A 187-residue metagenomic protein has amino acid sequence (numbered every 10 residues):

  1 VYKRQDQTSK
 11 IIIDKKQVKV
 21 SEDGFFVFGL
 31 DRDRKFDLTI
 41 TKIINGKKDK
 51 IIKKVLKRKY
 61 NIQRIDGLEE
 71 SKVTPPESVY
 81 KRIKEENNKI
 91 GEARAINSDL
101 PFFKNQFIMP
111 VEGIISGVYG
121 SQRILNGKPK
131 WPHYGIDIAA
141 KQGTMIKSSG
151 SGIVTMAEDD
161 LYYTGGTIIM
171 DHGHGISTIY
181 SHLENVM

Functional and structural regions predicted by a protein language model:
V1-Y2: Short, small-residue-biased leader/transition segments that mark boundaries at the very start of proteins
D6-K57: Ser/Thr-rich low-complexity repeats and stalk/linker segments
K10, T39-T41, D137, M145 (+1 more regions): Residue-level detector of beta-strand face positions
K16, K47-D49, T144, H174-S177: Short acidic/polar mixed-charge low-complexity motifs
G29-D31, A139, S181: Surface-exposed loop and edge beta-strand positions of immunoglobulin-like domains
I52-T164: Surface-exposed, glycine-biased beta-strand/turn segments
S149-N185: Zn2+-dependent peptidoglycan hydrolase active-site motif and core
